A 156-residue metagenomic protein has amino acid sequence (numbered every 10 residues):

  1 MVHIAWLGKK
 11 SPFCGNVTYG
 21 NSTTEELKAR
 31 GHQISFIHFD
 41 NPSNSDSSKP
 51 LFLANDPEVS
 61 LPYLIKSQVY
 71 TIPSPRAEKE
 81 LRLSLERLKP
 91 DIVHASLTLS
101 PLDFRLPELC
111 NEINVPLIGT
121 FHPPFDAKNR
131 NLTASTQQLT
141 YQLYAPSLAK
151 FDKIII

Functional and structural regions predicted by a protein language model:
M1-N44, I113-V115: N-terminal subdomain of nucleotide-sugar transferases
L27, C110, S147-L148: A generic structural signal for well-ordered alpha-helical segments
D40, P75-A77, T98-P101: Short beta->alpha connector loops
S48-L83, A95, T136: A short, charged, and often flexible helix/loop element on the N-terminal side of the glycosyltransferase catalytic
S84-E86, S147-L148: Structural alpha-helical scaffold elements that stabilize or flank donor/cofactor-binding regions in carbohydrate
L88-I92: Short acidic/histidine-rich motifs immediately flanking catalytic phosphotransfer sites in two-component signaling
V93-V115, G119-D126: An aromatic- and histidine-rich active-site surface loop
F125, Q137-K153: Membrane-proximal helix-turn-helix segments that form the acceptor-binding/catalytic region of lipid-linked
